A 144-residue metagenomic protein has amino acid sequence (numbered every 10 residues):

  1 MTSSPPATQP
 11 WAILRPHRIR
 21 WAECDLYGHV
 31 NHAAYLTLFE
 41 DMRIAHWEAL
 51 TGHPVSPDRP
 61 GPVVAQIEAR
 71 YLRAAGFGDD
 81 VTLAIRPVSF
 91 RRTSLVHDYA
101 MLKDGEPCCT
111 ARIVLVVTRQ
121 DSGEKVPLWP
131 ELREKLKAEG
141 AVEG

Functional and structural regions predicted by a protein language model:
T2-Q66, Q120-G144: Hot-dog-fold acyl-thioester-processing enzymes
E23-D25, A75, R91, G105 (+1 more regions): Residues that cap or initiate secondary-structure elements
H46-L95, C109-T110, L115-V116: Hydrophobic beta-strand-centered segment that forms part of the acyl-chain substrate-binding groove
R86-D98, P130-K137: Hydrophobic transmembrane alpha-helix bundles
A100-L102: Core beta-strand residues in small-molecule sensory/regulatory alpha/beta domains
P107-C109, K125: Residue-level detector of beta-propeller blades
